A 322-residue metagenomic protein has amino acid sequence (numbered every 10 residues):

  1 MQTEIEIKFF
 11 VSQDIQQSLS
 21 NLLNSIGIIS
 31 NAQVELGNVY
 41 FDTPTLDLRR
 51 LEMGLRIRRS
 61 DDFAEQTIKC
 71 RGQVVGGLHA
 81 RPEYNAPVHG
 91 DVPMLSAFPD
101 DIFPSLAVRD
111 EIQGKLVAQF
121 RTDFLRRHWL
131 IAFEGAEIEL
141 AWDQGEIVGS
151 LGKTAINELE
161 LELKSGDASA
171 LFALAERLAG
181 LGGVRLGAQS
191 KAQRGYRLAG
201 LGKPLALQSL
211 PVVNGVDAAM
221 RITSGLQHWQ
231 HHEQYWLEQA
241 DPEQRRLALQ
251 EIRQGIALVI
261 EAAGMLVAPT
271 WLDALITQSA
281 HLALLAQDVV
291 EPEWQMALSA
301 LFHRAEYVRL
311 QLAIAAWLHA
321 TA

Functional and structural regions predicted by a protein language model:
M1-A322: Function-determining surface determinants
